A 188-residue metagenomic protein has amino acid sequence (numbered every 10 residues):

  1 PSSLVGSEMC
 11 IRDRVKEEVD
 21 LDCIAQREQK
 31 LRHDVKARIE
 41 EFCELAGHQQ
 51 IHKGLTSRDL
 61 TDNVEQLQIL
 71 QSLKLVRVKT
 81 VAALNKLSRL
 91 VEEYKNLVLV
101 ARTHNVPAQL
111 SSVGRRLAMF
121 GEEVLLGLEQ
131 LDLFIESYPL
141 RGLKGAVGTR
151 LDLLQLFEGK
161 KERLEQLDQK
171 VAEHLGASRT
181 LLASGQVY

Functional and structural regions predicted by a protein language model:
P1, Q26-Q29, S111, R115: Short, solvent-exposed segments of well-ordered alpha helices
P1-G6, C10: Single conserved hydrophobic/aromatic residue that forms the stacking wall/gate of nucleotide- or nucleobase-binding
R12-T56: Glycine-rich, N-terminal phosphate-binding loop and its surrounding beta-alpha-beta segment
H33-Q49, Q109-Y188: Internal glycine-rich alpha/beta core junctions
G47, I51, T56, N96 (+3 more regions): Glycine-rich, flexible loop/turn motifs
G54-E65, V147: Conserved phosphate/anionic-ligand binding catalytic regions in large, soluble enzymes, centered on
L60-A108, V113, K160, A177-Y188: Long, non-coiled-coil amphipathic alpha-helical linker/lever segments that couple catalytic cores to other domains
